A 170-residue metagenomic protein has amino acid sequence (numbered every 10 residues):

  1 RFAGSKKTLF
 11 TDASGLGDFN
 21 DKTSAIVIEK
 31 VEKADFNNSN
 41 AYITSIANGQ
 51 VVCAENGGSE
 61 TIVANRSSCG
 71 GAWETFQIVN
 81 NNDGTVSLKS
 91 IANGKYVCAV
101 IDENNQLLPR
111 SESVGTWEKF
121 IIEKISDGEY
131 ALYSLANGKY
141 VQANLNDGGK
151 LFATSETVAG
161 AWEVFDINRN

Functional and structural regions predicted by a protein language model:
R1-F19, V31-N170: Lectin-like carbohydrate-binding module/patch detector with strong preference for beta-trefoil
D21-E29: Extracellular cysteine-rich, disulfide-bonded domains and loops characteristic of secreted proteins and the ectodomains
